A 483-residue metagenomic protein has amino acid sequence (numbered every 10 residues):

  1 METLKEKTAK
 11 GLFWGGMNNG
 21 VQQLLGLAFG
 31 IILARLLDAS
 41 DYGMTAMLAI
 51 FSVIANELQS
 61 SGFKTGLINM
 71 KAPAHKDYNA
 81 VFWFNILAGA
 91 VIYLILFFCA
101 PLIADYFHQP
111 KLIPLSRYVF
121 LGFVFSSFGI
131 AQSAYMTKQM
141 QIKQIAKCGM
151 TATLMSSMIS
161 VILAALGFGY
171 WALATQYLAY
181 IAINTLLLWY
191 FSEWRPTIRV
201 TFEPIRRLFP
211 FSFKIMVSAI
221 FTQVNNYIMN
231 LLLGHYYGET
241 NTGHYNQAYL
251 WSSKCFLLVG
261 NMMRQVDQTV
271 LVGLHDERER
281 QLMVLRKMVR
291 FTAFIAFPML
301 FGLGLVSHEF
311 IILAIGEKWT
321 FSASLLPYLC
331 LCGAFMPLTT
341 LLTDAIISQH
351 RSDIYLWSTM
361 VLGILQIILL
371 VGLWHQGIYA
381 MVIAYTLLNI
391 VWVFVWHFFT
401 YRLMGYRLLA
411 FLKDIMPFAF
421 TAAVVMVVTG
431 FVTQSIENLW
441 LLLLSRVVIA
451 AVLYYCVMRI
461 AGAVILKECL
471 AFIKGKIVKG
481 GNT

Functional and structural regions predicted by a protein language model:
M1-E2, T8, K143, L186-Y227 (+3 more regions): Interhelical loop/hinge segments that connect adjacent transmembrane helices in multipass membrane
M1-L27, T65-I68, A72-W83, L112 (+4 more regions): N-terminal membrane topogenesis motif
E2, F398-Y401, Y406-L408, G430-T483: Membrane-proximal transmembrane or re-entrant/amphipathic helices at the cytosolic face
L4-S61, L87-A100, A152-V161, Q176-N184 (+2 more regions): Signature of the first transmembrane helix
K5, A9, G66-H75, F125-C148 (+7 more regions): Membrane-interface junctions at transmembrane-helix termini in multi-pass inner-membrane proteins
G20, L27, W83-H108, Y118 (+6 more regions): Alpha-helical transmembrane segments of multi-pass membrane transport and lipid-handling proteins
E57-H75, T137-K138, A248, S252-A296 (+1 more regions): Helix-loop junctions and terminal segments of transmembrane helices in multi-pass membrane transport/translocation
I113-F120, C148-E193, R207-F211, S218 (+6 more regions): Hydrophobic alpha-helical transmembrane segments
